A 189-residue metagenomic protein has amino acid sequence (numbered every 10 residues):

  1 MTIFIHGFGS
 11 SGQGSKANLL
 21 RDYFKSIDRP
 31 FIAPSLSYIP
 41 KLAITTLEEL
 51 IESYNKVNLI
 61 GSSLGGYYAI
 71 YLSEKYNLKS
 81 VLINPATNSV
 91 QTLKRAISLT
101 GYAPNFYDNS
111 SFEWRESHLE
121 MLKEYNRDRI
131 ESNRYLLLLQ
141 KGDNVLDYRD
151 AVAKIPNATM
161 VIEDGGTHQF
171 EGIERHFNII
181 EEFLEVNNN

Functional and structural regions predicted by a protein language model:
M1-Y54: Active-site catalytic motif of lipid deacylating hydrolases and related acyltransferases
F4-F8, I60, I83, L138-Q140: Short hydrophobic segments within beta-strands
N55-N58, R134-L136: Short active-site oxyanion
I60-A69: Gly/Ala-rich beta-loop-alpha elbow adjacent to hydrolase catalytic centers
Y71, K75: Active-site signature of alpha/beta-hydrolase-fold catalytic machinery across serine- and Asp/Cys-nucleophile hydrolases
K79-N189: The alpha/beta-hydrolase serine catalytic core
